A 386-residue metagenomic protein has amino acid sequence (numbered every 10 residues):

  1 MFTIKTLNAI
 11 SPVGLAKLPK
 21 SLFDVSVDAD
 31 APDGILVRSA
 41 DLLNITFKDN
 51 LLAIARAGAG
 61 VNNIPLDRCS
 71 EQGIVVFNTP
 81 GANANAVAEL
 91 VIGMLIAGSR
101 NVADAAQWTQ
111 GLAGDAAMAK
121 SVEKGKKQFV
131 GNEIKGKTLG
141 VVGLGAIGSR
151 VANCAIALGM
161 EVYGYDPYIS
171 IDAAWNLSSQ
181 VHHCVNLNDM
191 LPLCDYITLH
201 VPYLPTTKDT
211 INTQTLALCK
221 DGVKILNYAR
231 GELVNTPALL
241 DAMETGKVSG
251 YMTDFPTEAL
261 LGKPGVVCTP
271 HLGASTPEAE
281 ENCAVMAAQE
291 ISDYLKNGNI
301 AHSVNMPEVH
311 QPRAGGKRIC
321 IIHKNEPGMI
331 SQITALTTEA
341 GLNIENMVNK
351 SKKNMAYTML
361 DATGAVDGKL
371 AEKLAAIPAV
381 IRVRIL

Functional and structural regions predicted by a protein language model:
M1-T79, P192, N212-Q214, L218 (+3 more regions): An N-terminal-biased, well-structured beta-alpha scaffold segment characteristic of Rossmann-like dinucleotide-binding
L43-I45, P167-L260, S275: Rossmann-like adenosine-cofactor binding region
P80-T138, D172, N299-V304: Phosphate-binding beta-alpha-beta segment of Rossmann-like dinucleotide-binding domains, i.e., the NAD(P)
A88-Q107, N153-M160, V285-N299, T334-T338 (+1 more regions): Oxidoreductase and adenylate-handling cofactor-binding alpha/beta cores
L144-G145: Glycine-rich Rossmann-fold phosphate-binding loop(s) that bind the pyrophosphate of adenine dinucleotide cofactors
G148-S149: N-terminal Rossmann-fold NAD(P) dinucleotide-binding loop
T213, D221-R313, Y357, E372 (+1 more regions): Rossmann-like dinucleotide-binding domain for NAD(H)/NADP(H)
A301, N305-L386: A conserved regulatory-domain signal marking ACT and ACT-like small-molecule sensing domains and adjacent regulatory
